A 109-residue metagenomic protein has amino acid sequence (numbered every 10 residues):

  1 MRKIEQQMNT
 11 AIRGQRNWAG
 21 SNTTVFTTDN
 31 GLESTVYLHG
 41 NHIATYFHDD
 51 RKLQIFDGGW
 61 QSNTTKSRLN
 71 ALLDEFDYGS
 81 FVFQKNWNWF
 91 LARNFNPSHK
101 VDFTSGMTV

Functional and structural regions predicted by a protein language model:
M1-V109: Terminal leader/tail segments of proteins
